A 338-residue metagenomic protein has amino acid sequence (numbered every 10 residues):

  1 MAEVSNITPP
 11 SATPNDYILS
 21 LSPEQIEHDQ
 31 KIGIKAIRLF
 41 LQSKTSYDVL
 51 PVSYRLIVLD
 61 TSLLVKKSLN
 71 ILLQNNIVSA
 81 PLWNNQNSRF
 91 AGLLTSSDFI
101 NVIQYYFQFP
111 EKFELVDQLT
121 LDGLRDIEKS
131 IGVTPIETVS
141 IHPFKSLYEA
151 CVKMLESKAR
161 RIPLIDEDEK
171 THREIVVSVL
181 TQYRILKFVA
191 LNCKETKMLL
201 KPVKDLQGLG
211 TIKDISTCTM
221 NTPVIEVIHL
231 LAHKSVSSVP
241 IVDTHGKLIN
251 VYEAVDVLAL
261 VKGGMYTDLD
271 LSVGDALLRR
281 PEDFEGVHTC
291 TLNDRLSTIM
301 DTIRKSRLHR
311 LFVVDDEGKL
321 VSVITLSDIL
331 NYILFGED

Functional and structural regions predicted by a protein language model:
M1-D338: Tandem CBS (Cystathionine beta-synthase) repeat/Bateman regulatory domains
